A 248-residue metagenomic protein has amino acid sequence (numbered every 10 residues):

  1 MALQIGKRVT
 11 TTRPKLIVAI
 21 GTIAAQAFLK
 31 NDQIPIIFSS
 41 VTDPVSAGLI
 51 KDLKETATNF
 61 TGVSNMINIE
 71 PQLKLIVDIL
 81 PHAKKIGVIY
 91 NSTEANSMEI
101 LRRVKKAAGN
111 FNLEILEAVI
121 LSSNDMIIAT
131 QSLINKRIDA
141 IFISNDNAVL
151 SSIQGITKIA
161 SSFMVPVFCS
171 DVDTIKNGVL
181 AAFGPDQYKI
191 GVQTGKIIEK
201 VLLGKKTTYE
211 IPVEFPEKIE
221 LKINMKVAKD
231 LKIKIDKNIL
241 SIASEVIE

Functional and structural regions predicted by a protein language model:
M1-E248: Short hydrophobic alpha-helices and adjacent helix-cap/hinge residues
